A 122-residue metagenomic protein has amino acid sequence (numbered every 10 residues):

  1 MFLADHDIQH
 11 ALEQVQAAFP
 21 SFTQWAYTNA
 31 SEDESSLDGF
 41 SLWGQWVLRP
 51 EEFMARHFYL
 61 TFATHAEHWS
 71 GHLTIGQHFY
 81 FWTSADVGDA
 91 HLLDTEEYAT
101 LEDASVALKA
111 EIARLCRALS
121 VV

Functional and structural regions predicted by a protein language model:
M1-H57, V121: Negatively charged, low-complexity tracts enriched in Asp/Glu with abundant Ser/Thr
R49-D103: Intrinsically disordered, low-complexity regulatory segments enriched in Ser/Thr/Pro and charged residues
T100-I112: A short, charged, amphipathic alpha-helix used as a generic interaction element across diverse proteins
E111-V121: Short arginine-rich
